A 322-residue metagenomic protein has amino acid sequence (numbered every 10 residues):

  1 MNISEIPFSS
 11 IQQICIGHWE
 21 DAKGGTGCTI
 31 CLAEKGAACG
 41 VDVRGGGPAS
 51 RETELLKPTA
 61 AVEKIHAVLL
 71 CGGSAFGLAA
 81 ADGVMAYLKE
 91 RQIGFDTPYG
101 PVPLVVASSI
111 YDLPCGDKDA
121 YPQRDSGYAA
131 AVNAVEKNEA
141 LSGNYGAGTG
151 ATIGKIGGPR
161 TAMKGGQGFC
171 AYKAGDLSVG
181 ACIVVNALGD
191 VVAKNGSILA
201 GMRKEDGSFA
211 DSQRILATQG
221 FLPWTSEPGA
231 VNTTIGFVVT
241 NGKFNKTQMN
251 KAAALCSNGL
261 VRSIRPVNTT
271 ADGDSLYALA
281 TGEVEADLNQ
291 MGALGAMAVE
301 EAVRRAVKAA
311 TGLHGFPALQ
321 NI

Functional and structural regions predicted by a protein language model:
M1-A75, A79, E90-I322: A structural signal for small-residue-enriched, beta-sheet-centric alpha/beta enzyme cores and oligomeric scaffold folds
A86-L88: Active-site-adjacent structural elements in enzyme catalytic domains
